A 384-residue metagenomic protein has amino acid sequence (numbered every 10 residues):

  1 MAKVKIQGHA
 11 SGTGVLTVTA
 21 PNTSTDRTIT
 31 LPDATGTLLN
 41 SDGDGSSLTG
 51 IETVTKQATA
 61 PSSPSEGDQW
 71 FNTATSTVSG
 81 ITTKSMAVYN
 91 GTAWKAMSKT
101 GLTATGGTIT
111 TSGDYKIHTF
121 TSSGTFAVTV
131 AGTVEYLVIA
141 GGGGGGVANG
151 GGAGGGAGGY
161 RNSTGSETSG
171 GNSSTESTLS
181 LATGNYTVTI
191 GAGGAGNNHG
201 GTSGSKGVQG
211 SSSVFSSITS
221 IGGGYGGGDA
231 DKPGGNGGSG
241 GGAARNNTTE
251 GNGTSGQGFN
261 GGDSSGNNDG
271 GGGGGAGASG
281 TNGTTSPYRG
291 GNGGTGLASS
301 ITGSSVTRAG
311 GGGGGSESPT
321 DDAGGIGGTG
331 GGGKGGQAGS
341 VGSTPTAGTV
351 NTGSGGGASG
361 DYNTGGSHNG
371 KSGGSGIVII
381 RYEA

Functional and structural regions predicted by a protein language model:
A2-T13, T19-Q57: Fibrous stalk/shaft segments of extracellular and virion attachment machinery
A2-V4, T49-G80, M97-S98: Extracellular/surface-exposed low-complexity repeats and stalk/linker segments enriched in Gly/Pro and small polar
K3, T13, D26, T83 (+2 more regions): A generic structural signal for beta-strand entry/edge sites
A10-S11, P21-T25, S65-E66, I109-K116 (+1 more regions): Short, ordered beta-strand-loop transition motifs
T23, S62-S65, L181-A182, T302: Flexible, charged surface loops at secondary-structure boundaries
T28-T30, P61-V88, K116-T121, L137 (+3 more regions): Short hydrophobic/aromatic-rich beta-strand motifs
T35-L38, V88-A96: Repeat-associated, polar segments at repeat-unit boundaries in modular proteins
N90-A93, K99-A384: Low-complexity, glycine/proline-biased repetitive segments and flexible coils/loops
